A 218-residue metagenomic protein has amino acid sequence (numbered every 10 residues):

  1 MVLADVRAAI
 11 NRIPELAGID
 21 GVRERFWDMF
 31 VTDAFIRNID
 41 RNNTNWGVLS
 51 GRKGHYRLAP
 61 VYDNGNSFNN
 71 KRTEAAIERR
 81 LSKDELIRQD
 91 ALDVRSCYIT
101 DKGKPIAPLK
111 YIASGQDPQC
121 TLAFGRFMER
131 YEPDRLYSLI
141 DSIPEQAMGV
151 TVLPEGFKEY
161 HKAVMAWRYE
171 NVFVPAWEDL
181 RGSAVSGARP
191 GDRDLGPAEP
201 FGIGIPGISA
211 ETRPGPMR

Functional and structural regions predicted by a protein language model:
M1: Conserved ATP-binding subdomain of kinase catalytic cores across diverse folds
A4-T73: Conserved kinase catalytic-core segment
G51-M217: C-terminal catalytic region of ATP-dependent kinase domains
